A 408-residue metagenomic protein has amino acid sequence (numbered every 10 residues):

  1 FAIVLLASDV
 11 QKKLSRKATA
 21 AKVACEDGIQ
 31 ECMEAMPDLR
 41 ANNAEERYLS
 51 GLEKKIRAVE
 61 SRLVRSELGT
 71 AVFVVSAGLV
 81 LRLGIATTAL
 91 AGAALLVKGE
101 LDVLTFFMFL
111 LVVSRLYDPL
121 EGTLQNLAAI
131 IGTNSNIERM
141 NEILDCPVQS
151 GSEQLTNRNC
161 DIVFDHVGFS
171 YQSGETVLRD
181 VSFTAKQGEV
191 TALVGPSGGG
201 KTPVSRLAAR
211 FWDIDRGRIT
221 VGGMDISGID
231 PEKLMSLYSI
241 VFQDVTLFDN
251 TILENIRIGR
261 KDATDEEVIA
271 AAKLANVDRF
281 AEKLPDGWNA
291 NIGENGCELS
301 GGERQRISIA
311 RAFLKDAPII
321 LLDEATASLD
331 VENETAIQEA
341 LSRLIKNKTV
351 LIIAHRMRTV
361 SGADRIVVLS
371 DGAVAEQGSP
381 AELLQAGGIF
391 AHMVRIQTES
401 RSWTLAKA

Functional and structural regions predicted by a protein language model:
F1, T70-G84, V103-Q125: Hydrophobic alpha-helical segments in the permease module
F1-K17, L90-T105, D118: Transmembrane helices of ABC transporter permease
I3, L68, L81-T88, G132 (+1 more regions): Residue-level signal for transmembrane alpha-helical positions in Major Facilitator Superfamily
I3-V10, M36-P37, T88, R115 (+1 more regions): Hydrophobic alpha-helical membrane-associated segments
K17-R65, I137: Loop segments that connect adjacent transmembrane helices in multi-pass transporters
A21, C25, A41-A44, L68 (+1 more regions): Cytosolic ends of transmembrane helices, especially the final helix of ABC transmembrane type-1 domains
G28-G51, N126, E142-E153, Y171-Q172 (+3 more regions): Short intracellular "coupling" helices and adjacent cytoplasmic loop segments at the cytosolic face of multi-pass
N157-A408: ABC-type nucleotide-binding domain
